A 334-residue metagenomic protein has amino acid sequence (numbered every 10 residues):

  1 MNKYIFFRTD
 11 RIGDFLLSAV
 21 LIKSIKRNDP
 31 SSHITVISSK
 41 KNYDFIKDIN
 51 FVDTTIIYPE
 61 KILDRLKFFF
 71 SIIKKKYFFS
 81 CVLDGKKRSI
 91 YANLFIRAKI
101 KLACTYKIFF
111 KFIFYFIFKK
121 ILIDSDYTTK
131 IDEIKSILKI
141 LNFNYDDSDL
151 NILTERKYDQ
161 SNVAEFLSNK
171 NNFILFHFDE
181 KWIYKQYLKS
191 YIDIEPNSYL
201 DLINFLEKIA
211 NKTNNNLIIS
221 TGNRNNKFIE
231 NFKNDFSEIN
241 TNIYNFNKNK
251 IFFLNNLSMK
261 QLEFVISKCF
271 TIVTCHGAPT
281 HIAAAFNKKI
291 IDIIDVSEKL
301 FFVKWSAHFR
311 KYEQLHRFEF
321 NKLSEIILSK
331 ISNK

Functional and structural regions predicted by a protein language model:
M1-K334: Catalytic machinery of carbohydrate-active enzymes, primarily nucleotide-sugar-dependent glycosyltransferases
